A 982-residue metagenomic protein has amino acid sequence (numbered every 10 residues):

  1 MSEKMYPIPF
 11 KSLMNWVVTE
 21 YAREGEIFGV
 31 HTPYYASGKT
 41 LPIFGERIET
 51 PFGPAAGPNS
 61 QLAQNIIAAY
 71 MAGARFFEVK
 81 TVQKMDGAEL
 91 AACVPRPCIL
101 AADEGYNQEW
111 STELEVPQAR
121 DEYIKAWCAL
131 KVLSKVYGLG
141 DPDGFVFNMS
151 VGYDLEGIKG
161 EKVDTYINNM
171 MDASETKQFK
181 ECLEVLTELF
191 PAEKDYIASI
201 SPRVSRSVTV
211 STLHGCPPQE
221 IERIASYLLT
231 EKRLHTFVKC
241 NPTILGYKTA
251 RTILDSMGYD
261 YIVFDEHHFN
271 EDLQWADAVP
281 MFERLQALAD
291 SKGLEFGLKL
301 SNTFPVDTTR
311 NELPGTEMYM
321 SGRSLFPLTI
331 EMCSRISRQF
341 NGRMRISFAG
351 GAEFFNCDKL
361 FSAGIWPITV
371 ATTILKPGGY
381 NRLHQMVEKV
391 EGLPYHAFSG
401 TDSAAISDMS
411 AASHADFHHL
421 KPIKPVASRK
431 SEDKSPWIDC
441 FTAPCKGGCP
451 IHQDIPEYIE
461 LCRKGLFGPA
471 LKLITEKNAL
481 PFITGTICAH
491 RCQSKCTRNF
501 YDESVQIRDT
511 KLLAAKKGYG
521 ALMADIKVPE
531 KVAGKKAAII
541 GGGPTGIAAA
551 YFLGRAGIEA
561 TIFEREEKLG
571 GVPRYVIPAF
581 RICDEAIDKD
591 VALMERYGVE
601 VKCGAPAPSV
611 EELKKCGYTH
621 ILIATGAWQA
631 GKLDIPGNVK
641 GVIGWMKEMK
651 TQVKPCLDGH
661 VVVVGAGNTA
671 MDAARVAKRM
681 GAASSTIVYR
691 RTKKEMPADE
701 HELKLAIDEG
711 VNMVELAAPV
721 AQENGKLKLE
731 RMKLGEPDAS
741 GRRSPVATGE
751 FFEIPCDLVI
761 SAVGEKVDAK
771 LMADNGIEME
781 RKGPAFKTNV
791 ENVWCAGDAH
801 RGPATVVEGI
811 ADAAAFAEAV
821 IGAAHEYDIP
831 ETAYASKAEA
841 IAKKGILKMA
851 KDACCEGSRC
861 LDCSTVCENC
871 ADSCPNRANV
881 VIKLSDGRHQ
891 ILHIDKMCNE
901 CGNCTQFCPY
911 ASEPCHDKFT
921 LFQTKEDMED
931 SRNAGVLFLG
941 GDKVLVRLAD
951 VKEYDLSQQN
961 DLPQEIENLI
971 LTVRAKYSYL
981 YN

Functional and structural regions predicted by a protein language model:
M1-E231: N-terminal capping/small domains of soluble enzymes
A22-S37, P242-G342, P377-Y395: Glycine/Thr-rich beta-alpha phosphate-binding loop at enzyme active sites
A63-A68, A352-V370: Catalytic cores of alpha/beta
R75-G87, C240-P242, K359-K389, R691: Glycine-rich phosphate-binding active-site loops on the catalytic face of alpha/beta enzymes
E317, R323, L328, I374-L375 (+14 more regions): Ferredoxin-type iron-sulfur electron-transfer modules and their immediate structural context
I540-T561, K602-E611, T625-L633, W645-E700 (+4 more regions): Rossmann-like dinucleotide/flavin-binding elements
E559-I562, E566-V601, A674-V720: Rossmann-like dinucleotide-binding cores of NAD(P)H-dependent redox enzymes
K602-C616, G631, L716-K726, M732-G735: A conserved short coil-to-beta-strand element within the FAD-binding core of flavoproteins
